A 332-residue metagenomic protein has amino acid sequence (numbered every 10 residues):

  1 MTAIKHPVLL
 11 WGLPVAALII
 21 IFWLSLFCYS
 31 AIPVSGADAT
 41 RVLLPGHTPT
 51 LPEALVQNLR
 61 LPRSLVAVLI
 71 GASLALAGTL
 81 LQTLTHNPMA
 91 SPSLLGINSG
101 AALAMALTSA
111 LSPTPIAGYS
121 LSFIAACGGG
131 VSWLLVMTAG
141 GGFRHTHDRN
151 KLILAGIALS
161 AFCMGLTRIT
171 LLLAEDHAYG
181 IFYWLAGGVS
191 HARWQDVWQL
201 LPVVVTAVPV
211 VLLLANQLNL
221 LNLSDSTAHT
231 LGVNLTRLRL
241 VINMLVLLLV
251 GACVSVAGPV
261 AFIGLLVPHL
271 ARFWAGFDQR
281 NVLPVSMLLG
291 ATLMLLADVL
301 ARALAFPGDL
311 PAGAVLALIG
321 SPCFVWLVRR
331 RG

Functional and structural regions predicted by a protein language model:
M1-G332: Alpha-helical transmembrane segments in inner-membrane proteins
